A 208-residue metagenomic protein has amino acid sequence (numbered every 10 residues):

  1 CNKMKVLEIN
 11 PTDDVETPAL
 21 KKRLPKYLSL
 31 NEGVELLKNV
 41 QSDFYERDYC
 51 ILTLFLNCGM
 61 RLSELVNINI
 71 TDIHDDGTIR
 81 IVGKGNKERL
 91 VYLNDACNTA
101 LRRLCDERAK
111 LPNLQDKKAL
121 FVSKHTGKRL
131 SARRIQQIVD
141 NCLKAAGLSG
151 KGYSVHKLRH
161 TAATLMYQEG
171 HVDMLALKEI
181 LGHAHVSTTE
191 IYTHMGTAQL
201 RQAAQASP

Functional and structural regions predicted by a protein language model:
C1-P208: Conserved catalytic core of the tyrosine transesterase superfamily
